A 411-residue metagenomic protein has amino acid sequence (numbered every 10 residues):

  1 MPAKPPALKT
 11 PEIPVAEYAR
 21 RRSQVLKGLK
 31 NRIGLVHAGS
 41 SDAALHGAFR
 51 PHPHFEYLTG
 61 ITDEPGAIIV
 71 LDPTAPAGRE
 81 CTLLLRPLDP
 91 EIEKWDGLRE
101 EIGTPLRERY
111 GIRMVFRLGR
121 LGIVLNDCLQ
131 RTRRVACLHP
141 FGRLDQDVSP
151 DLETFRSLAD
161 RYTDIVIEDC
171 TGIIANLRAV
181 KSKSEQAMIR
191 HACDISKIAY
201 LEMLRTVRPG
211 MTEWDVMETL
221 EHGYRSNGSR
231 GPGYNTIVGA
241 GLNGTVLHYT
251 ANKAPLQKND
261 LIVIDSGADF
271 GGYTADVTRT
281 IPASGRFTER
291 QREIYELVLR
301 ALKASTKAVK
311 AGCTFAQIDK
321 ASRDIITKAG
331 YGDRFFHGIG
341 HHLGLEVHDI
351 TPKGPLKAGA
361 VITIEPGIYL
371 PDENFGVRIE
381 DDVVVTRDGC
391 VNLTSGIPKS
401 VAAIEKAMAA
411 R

Functional and structural regions predicted by a protein language model:
M1-R411: Active-site neighborhoods and metal-handling regions in enzymes and metal-associated proteins
